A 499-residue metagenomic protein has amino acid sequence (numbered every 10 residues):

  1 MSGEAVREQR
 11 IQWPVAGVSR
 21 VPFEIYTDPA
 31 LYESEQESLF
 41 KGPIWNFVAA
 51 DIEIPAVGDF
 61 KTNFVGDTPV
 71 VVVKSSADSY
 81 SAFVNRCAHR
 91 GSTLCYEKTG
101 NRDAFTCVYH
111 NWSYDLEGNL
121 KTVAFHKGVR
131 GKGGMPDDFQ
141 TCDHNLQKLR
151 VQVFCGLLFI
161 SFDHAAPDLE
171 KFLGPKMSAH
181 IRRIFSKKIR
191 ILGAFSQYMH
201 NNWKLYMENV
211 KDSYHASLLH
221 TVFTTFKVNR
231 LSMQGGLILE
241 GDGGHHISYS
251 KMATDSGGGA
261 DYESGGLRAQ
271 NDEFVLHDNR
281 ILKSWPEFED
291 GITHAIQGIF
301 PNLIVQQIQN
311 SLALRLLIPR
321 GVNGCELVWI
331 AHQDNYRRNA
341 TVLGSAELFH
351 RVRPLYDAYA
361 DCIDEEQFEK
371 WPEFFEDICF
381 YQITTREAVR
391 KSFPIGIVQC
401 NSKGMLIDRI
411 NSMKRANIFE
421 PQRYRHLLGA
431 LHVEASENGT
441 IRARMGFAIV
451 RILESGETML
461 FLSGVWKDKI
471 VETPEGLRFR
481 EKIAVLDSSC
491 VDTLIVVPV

Functional and structural regions predicted by a protein language model:
E8-F23: Short, contiguous pre-domain boundary segments
S19-V21, I25-V65, V70-V71: Non-catalytic accessory segments flanking enzyme active sites
I54-H164, K171, P175: Rieske [2Fe-2S] iron-sulfur-binding domain
F64, K74, Y114, Q152-V153 (+5 more regions): Generic beta-strand structural signal
L149-V342, A346: C-terminal catalytic domain of Rieske-type non-heme iron oxygenases
L343-E365, E373-D377: Short, low-complexity N-terminal intrinsically disordered segments enriched in polar/charged residues
D377-G446: A solvent-exposed, acidic/Ser-Thr-rich amphipathic alpha-helical stretch
H432-V499: A beta-strand edge to alpha-helix "cap/lid" segment located at domain peripheries
